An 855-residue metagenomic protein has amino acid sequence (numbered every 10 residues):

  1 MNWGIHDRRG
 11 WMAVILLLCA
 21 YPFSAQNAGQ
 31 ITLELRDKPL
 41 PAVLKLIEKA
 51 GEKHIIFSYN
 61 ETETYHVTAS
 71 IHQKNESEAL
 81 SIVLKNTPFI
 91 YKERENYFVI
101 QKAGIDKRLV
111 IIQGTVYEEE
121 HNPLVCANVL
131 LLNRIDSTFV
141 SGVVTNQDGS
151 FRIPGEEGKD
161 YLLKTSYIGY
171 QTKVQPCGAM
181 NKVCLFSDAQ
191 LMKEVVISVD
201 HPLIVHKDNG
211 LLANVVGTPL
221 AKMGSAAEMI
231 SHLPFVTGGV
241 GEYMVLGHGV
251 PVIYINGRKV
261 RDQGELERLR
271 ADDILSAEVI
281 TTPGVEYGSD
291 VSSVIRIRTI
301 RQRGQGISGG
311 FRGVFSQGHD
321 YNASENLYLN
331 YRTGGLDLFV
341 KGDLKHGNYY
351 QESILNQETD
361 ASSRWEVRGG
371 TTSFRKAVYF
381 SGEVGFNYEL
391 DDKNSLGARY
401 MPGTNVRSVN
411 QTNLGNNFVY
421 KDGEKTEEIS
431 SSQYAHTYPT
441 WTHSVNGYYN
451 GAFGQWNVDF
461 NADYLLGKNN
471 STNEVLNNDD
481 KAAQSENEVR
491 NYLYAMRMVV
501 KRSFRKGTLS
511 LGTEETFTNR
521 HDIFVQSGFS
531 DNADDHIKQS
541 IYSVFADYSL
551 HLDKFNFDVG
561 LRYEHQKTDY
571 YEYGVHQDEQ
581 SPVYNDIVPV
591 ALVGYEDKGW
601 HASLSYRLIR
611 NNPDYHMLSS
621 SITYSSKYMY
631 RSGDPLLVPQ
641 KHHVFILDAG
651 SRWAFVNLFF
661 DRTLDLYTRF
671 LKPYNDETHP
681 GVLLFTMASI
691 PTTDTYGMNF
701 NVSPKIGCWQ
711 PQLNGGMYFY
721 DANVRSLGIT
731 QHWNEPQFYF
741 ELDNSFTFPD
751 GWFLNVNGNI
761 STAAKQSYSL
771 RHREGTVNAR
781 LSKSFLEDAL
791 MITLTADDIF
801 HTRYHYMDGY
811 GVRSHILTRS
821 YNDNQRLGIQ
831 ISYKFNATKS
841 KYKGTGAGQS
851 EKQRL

Functional and structural regions predicted by a protein language model:
Y21-R108, T138-G142, P202-K207, V240-V252: N-terminal export/assembly leaders
L44, E48-G51, T87, E93 (+9 more regions): Short, acidic, small-residue-rich periplasmic hinge/interaction motif at the N-terminus of Gram-negative outer-membrane
V99-A103, M180-F186, E194, S198 (+5 more regions): N-terminal periplasmic accessory domains that precede and gate Gram-negative outer-membrane beta-barrel machines
I135-S150: Short, acidic Ser/Thr/Gly-rich low-complexity loop/linker segments typical of extracellular and cell-surface proteins
F151-R152, H232, R258-G284: Short acidic/polar hinge/loop motifs at secondary-structure boundaries that mediate gating or recognition
S381-R407, I429-Y573, E596-H601, A654-L658 (+1 more regions): Face-selective signature of the C-terminal outer-membrane beta-barrel domain
Y434, I537-Q539, E579-P582, R610-L664 (+2 more regions): Outer-membrane beta-barrel signature, preferentially recognizing the C-terminal barrel domain of Gram-negative
L493-R497, S632, V638, V644 (+2 more regions): Outer membrane beta-barrel strand-and-loop segments of large Gram-negative receptors, especially TonB-dependent
